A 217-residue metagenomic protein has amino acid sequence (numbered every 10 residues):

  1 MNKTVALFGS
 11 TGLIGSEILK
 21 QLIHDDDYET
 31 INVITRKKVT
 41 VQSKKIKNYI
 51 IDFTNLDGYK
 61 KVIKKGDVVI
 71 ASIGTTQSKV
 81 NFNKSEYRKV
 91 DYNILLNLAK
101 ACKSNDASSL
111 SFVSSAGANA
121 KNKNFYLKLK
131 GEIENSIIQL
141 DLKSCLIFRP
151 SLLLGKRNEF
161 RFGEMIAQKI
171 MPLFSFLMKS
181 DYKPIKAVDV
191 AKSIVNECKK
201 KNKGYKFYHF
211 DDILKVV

Functional and structural regions predicted by a protein language model:
K3-D25: N-terminal Rossmann NAD(P)H-binding glycine-rich loop of SDR-like oxidoreductase domains
T4, D67-V68, S109: Structural motif
F8, T35, K84, K89-E132 (+2 more regions): Conserved Rossmann-fold NAD(P)-dependent oxidoreductase catalytic core, especially the SDR/UDP-sugar
H24, A120-V217: Oxidoreductase cofactor-interface core, primarily capturing Rossmann-like NAD(P)-dependent enzymes
N32-T40: Short, polar loop motifs at secondary-structure junctions
I46-N97, A101-S104, C198: NAD(P)H-binding glycine-rich loop region in Rossmannoid oxidoreductase-like domains and their noncatalytic homologs
